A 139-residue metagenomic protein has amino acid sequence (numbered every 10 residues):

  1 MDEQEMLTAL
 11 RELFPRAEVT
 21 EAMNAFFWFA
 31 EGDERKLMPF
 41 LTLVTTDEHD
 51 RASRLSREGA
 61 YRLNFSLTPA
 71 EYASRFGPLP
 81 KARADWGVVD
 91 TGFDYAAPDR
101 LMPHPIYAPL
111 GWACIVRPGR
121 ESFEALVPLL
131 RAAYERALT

Functional and structural regions predicted by a protein language model:
M1-T139: Charge-dense, helix-prone N-terminal extensions
